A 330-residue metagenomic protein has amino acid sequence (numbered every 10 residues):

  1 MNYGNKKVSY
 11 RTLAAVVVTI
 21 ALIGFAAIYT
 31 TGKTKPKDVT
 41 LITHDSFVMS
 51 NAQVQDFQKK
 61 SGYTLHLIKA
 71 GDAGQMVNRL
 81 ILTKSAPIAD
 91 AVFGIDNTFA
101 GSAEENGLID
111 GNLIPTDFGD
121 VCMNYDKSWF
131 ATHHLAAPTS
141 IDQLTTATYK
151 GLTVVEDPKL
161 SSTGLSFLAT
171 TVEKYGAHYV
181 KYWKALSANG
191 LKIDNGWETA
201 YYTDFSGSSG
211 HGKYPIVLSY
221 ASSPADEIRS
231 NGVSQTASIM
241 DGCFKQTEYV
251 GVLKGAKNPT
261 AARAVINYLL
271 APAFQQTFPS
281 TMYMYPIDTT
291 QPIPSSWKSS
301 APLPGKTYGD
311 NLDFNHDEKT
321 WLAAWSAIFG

Functional and structural regions predicted by a protein language model:
M1-G32: Secretory targeting signatures
T12, I28-Y29, T34-S102, T203 (+1 more regions): Early extracytoplasmic/lumenal segment of secretory-pathway proteins
P87-V92, I109-K127, I141-D142, G151-P158: A structural signal for short loop-to-beta-strand junctions that line the ligand-binding cleft of periplasmic/secreted
D110-P115, D142, R229-F244, L253-A256: Short beta-strand->loop
N124-W129, Q246-A261, T277-S280: A bilobed periplasmic-binding-protein/Venus flytrap-type ligand-binding module shared by bacterial periplasmic
G151-L160, Y268-I293: Periplasmic-binding protein-like
A169-D241: Ligand-binding pocket segment of bilobal, Venus flytrap-like solute-binding proteins
S295-G330: Extracellular/periplasmic bilobal clamshell ligand-binding domains
